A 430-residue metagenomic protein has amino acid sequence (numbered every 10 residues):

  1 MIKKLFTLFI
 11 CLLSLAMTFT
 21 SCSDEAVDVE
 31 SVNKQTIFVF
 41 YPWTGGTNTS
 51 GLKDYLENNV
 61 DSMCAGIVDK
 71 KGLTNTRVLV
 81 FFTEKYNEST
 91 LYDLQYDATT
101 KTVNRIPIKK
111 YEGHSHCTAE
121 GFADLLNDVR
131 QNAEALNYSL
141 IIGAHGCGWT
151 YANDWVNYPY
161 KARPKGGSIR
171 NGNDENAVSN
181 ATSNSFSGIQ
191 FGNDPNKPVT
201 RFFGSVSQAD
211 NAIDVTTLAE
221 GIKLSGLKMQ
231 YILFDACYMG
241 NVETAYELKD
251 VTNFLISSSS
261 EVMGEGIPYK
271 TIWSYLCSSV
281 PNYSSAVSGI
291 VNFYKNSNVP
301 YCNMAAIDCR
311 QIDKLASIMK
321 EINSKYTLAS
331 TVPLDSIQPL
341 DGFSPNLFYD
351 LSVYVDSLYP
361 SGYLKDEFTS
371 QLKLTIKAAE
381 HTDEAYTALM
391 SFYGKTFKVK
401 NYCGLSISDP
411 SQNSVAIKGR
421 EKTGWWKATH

Functional and structural regions predicted by a protein language model:
M1-F9, S258: Bacterial N-terminal signal peptides that target proteins for export
M1-I2, L12-V39: Bacterial Sec-dependent N-terminal signal peptides
E30, I169-H430: Terminal, contiguous helix-loop blocks that mediate binding/assembly
N33-T36, G72-V78, A133-S139, G226-Y231 (+1 more regions): Loop/turn elements at helix/coil->beta-strand transitions in domains of secreted/extracellular proteins
W43-T47, E84-E88, G113-H114, A144-T150 (+3 more regions): Solvent-exposed loop/turn segments at secondary-structure junctions within structured extracellular/periplasmic domains
T47, N87-E88, Q95-Q131: Functional beta-strand-loop-alpha-helix junction segments that form "active/interaction loops" within catalytic
L52-Y86: N-terminal carbohydrate-binding/catalytic regions of secreted carbohydrate-active enzymes
T83-I106, N137, I141-V206: Surface-exposed loop and adjacent secondary-structure segments within mature catalytic domains
